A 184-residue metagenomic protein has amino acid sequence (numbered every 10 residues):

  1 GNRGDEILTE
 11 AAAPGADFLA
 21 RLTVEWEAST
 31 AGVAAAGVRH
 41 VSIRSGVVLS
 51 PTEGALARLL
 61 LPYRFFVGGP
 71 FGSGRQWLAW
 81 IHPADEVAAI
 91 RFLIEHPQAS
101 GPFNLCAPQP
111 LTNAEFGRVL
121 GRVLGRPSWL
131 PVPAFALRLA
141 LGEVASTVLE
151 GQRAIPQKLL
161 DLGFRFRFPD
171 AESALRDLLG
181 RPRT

Functional and structural regions predicted by a protein language model:
N2-S42: Catalytic helix-loop patch of NAD(P)-dependent Rossmann-fold dehydrogenases
G4, T23-V24, A36-V38, L49-R58 (+1 more regions): Glycine/proline-rich active-site loop of Rossmann-fold NAD(P)-dependent oxidoreductases
P14-L19, G46-T52, S73-P83, I94: Glycine-rich "substrate-gating" loop/helix at the edge of Rossmann-like oxidoreductase active sites
A31, L60-G69, R75-L111: Alpha-helical substrate-binding/gating segment
R58-W80, R122-G151: Alpha-helical membrane-targeting segments
E86, I90, L105, F116 (+2 more regions): Non-catalytic, hydrophobic alpha-helical segments
H96-E143, R176-T184: Mid/C-terminal beta-alpha module of Rossmann-like enzyme folds, strongest in SDR-family dehydrogenases/epimerases
S146-T184: C-terminal amphipathic/interface module of NAD(P)-dependent oxidoreductases and related NAD-binding regulators
